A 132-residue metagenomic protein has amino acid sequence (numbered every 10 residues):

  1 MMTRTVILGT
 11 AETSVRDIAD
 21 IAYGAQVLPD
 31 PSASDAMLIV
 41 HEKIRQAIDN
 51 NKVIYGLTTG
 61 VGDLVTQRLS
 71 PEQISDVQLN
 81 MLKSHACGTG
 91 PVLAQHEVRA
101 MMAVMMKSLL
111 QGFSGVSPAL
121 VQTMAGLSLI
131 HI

Functional and structural regions predicted by a protein language model:
M2-N51, V104: N- or domain-start disorder-to-order transition segments that initiate the globular core
I21-G24, A47, N80, S84-G88 (+1 more regions): Change "in soluble alpha/beta enzymes" to "in soluble alpha/beta proteins
D63-Q78: Glycine-rich loop at the start of a catalytic domain that most often binds anionic cofactors/ligands
S84, V104-S108, T123-L127: Mid-sequence acidic-hydrophobic segments that form the walls of catalytic/ligand-binding cavities or oligomerization
C87-G115: A structural-propensity feature for long, helix-poor, extended segments
Q111-S117, Q122-A125: Alpha/propeptide regions of enzymes that mature by internal proteolysis
I130-I132: Conserved small/polar residues in nucleotide/adenosyl-binding loops
